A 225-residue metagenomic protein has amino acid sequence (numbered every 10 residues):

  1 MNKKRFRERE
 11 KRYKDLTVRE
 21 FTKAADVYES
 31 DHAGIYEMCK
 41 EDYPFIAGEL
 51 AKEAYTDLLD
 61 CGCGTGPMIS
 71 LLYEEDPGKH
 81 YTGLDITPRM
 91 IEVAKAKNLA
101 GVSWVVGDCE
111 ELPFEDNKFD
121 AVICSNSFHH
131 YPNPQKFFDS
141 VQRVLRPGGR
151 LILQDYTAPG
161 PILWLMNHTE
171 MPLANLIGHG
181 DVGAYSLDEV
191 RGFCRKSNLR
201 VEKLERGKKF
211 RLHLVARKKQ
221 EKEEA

Functional and structural regions predicted by a protein language model:
M1-K52, P67-L71, M90-V93: Conserved class I S-adenosyl-L-methionine
E8, R12-Y13, D31, M68 (+3 more regions): C-terminal alpha-helical "lid/dimerization" subdomain adjacent to the S-adenosyl-L-methionine
Y55, F119-D120: Local beta-strand N-terminus motif with an aromatic residue
L59-C61, T65-E111: Class I SAM-dependent methyltransferase SAM/SAH-binding core
I123: A conserved beta-strand element that flanks and buttresses the S-adenosyl-L-methionine
N126-S127: Short catalytic micro-motifs in class I SAM-dependent methyltransferases
Q135-P147: A short glycine-rich, Lys/Arg-flanked "PGG" loop and its adjoining helix->strand segment in the class I
L214-A225: C-terminal lobe and adjacent flexible extensions of AdoMet/dcAdoMet transferase-like proteins
